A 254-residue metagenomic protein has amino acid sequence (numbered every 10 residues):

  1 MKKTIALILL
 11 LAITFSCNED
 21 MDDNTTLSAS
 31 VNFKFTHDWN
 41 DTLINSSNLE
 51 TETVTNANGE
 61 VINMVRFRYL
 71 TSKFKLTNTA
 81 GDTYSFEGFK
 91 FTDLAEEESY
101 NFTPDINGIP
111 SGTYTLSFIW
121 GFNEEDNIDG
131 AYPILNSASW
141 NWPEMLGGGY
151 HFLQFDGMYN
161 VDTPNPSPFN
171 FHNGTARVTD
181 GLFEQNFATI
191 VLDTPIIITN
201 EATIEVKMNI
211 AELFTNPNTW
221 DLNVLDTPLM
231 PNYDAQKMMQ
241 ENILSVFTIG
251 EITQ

Functional and structural regions predicted by a protein language model:
M1-T4: Positively charged n-region of N-terminal signal peptides that target proteins for export
A6-I8: Sec-dependent N-terminal signal peptides
I13-S16: C-terminal motif of bacterial Sec signal peptides marking the signal peptidase cleavage site
N18-Q254: A short, solvent-exposed, low-complexity linear motif enriched for acidic/polar residues with Pro/Gly/Ser/Thr
